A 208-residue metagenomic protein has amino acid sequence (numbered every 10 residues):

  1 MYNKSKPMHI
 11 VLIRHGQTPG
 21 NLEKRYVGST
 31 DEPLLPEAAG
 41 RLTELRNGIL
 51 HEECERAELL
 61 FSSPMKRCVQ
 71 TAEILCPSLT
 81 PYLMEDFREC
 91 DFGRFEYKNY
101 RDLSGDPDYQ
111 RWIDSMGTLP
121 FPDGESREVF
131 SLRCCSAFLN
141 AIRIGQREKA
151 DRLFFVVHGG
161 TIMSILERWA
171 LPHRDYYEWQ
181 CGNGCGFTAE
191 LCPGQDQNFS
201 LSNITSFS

Functional and structural regions predicted by a protein language model:
H9-I10, R14-L79: Active-site-proximal alpha-helix that buttresses catalytic centers in soluble enzyme cores
I10-V11, E58, K149-G159: Generic beta-sheet signal
T18, T161-I162: Short active-site segment of divalent metal-dependent hydrolases/proteases that encodes the spacing between
E52-R56, A141-D151: Glycine-rich phosphate-binding loop signature in dinucleotide/nucleotide-binding domains
E53-D86, R111, E167, E190-S208: Conserved histidine-centered catalytic loops in small-molecule metabolism enzymes
S62-S63, L132, V156-V157: Short beta-strand scaffold positions
L75-R133: Phosphate-handling substructures
P172-S200: Domain-level recognition of soluble alpha/beta enzyme cores, biased toward histidine phosphatases/phosphomutases
